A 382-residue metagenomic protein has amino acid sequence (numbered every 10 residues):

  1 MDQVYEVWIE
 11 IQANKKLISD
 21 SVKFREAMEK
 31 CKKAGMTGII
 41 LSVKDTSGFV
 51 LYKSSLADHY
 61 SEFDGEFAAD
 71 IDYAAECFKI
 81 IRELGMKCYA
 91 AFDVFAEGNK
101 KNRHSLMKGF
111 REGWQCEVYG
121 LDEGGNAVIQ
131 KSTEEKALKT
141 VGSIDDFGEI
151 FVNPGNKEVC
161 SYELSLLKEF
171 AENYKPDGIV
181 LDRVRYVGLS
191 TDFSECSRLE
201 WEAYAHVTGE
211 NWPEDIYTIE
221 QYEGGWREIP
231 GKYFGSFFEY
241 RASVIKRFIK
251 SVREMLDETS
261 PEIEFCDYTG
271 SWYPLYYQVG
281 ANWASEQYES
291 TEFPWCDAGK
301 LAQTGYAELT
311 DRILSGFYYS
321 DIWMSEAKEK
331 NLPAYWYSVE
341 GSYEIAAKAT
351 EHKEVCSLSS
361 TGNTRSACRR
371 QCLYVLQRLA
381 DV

Functional and structural regions predicted by a protein language model:
D2-S21, Y89-Y174, Y222-F234: Active-site-adjacent "subsite" loops/lids of carbohydrate-active enzymes
I9-I18, S55-I71, D145-S161, G231-K246 (+1 more regions): The substrate-binding groove and active-site-proximal loops of carbohydrate-active enzymes, especially glycoside
K16-A34, S61-L84, S161-S165, V244-K250 (+1 more regions): Aromatic- and glycine-enriched glycan-recognition loops and surfaces that form the carbohydrate-binding subsites
K16-K32, V159-F170, E286-Y306, V339 (+1 more regions): Short, acidic/polar
V22-F49, N173-D177, Q303-I313, R370-Q371: Catalytic domains of carbohydrate-active enzymes, especially glycoside hydrolases
A34-D70: Aromatic-lined carbohydrate-binding/catalytic grooves of carbohydrate-active enzymes
L51-F63, A96-S143, R183-G224, Q278-S290: Aromatic- and acidic-residue-enriched segments that line the glycan-binding/catalytic groove of carbohydrate-active
E202-R369: Glycoside hydrolase catalytic-domain groove-lining segments
